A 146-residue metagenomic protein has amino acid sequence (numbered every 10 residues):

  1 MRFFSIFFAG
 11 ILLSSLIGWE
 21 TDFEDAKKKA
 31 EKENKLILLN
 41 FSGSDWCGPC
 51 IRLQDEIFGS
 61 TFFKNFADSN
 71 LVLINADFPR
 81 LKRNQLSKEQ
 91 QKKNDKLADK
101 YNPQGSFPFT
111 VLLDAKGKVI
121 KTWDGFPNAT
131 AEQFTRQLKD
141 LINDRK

Functional and structural regions predicted by a protein language model:
M1-E20: Bacterial Sec-dependent N-terminal signal peptides
T21-I37, A67: A short beta-strand-turn-helix
K28, I51, N65, E132 (+1 more regions): Solvent-exposed, polar/charged alpha-helical surfaces in well-ordered, non-transmembrane soluble domains, broadly
E33-C47: Short active-site neighborhood of thiol/selenol oxidoreductases, capturing the structured segment around
C47-C50, T110: The canonical Cys-X-X-Cys-His
P49-R52, T122-D124: Short, solvent-exposed loop/turn and secondary-structure capping segments
C50-F66: Typically the conserved alpha-helix immediately C-terminal to a functionally engaged Cys/Sec in thioredoxin-like
T61-F126, T130-Q133: Thioredoxin-like thiol-disulfide oxidoreductase module
